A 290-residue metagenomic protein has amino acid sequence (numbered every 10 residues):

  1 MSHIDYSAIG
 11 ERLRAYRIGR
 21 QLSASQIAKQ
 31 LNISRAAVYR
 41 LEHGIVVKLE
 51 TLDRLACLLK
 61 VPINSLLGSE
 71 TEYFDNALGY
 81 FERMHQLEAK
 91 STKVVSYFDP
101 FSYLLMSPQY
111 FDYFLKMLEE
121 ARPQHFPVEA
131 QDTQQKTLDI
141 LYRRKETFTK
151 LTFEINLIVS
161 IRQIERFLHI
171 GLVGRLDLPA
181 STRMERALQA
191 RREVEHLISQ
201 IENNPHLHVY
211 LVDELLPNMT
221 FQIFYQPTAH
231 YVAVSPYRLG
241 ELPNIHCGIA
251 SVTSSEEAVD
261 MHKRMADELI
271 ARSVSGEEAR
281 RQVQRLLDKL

Functional and structural regions predicted by a protein language model:
M1-E82: Basic, Lys/Arg-rich alpha-helical nucleic-acid-recognition elements, primarily the DNA-binding modules of transcription
A8-I9, G19, A28, N32-A37 (+9 more regions): Generic alpha-helix detector with strongest preference for long hydrophobic helices that associate with membranes
V38-E42, L52, A56, I63-L66 (+7 more regions): Short alpha-helical interface elements
V61-R122: Charged, helix-prone or intrinsically disordered regulatory segments positioned adjacent to compact structured domains
Y97-L290: Hydrophobic protein-protein interaction segments
